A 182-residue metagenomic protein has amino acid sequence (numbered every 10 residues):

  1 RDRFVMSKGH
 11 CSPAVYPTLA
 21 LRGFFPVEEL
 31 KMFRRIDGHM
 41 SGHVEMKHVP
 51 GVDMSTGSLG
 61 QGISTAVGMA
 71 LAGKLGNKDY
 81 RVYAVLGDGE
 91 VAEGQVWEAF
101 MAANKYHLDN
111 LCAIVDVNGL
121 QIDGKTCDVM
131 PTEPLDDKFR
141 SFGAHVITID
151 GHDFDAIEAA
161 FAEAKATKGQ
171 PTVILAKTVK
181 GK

Functional and structural regions predicted by a protein language model:
R1-K105: Cofactor-binding active-site loop characterized by glycine-rich and histidine/acidic residues
D2-F4, Y80-A84, L111, Q170-T178: Generic beta-sheet signal
H10-C11, V15, N118-G119, D153 (+1 more regions): Glycine-rich beta-alpha junction loops
R22-G23, D128-T132, K165-A166: Short, hinge-like loop/turn segments at secondary-structure boundaries
N77-Y80, C127-A160: Conserved thiamine diphosphate
E93-N118, V173-L175: A short alpha/beta connector and helix-capping loop motif
E93-V96, D123-T126, A159: Short, well-ordered secondary-structure micro-motifs
H145, F154-K182: Glycine/aspartate-rich loop-and-adjacent alpha/beta segment that forms the canonical ThDP
